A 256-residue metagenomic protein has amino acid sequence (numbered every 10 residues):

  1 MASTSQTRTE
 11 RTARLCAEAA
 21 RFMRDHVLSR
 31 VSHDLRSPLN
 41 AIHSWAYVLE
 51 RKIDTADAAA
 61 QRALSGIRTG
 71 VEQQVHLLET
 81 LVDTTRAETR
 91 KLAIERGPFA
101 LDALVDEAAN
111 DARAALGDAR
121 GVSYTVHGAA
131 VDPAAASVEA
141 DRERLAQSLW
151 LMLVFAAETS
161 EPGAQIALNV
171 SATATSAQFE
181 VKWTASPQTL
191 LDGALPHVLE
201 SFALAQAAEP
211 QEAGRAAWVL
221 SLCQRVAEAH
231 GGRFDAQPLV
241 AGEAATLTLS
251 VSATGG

Functional and structural regions predicted by a protein language model:
E50-A58: Short acidic helix/loop segment immediately C-terminal to the autophosphorylated histidine in two-component histidine
T69-Q74: Short alpha-helical segment of the dimerization/phosphotransfer core of two-component systems
T89-I94, P133-A140: Conserved micro-motifs of the catalytic ATP-binding
L190-Q206: Short conserved segment of the HATPase_c
G231-P238: Glycine-rich ATP-binding loops of the HATPase_c
